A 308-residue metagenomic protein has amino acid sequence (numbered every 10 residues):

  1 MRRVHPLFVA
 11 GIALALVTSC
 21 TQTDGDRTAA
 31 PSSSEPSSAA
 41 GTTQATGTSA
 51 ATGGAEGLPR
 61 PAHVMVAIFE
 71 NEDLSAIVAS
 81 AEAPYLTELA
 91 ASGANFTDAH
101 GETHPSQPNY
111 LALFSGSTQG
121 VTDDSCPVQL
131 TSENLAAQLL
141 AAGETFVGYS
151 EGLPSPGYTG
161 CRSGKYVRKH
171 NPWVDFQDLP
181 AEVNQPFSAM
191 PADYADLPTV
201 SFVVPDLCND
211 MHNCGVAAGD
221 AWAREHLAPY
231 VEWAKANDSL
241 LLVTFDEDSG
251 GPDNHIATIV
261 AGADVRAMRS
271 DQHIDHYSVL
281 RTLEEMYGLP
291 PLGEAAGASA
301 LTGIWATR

Functional and structural regions predicted by a protein language model:
M1-F8: Bacterial N-terminal signal peptides that target proteins for export
P6, G25-R27, T42, S249-G250 (+1 more regions): Short linear motifs in intrinsically disordered/low-complexity regions
A10-L14: Hydrophobic helical h-region of N-terminal Sec-dependent signal peptides in bacterial secretory/periplasmic proteins
C20-E56: N-terminal low-complexity, Pro/Thr-rich disordered segments that flank secretion/membrane-targeting signals
G47-R308: Flexible, surface-exposed loop/gating regions in the mature catalytic domains of secreted/periplasmic hydrolases
